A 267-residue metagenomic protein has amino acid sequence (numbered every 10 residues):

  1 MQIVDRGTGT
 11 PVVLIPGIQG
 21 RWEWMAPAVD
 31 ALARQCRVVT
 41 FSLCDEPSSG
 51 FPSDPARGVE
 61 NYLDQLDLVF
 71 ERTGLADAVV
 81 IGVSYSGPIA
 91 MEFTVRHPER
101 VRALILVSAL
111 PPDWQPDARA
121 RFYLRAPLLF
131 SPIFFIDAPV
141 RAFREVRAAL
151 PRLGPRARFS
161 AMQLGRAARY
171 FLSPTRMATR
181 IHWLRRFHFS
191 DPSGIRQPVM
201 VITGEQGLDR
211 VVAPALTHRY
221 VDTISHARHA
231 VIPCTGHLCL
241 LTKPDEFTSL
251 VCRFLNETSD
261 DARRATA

Functional and structural regions predicted by a protein language model:
M1-V12, R34-R37, L75-A76, C252 (+1 more regions): Alpha/beta-hydrolase fold catalytic core
Q2-G50: Conserved HGGG/HGGXW glycine-rich cap/lid loop of the alpha/beta-hydrolase fold
V39-I81, S249: Active-site loop/oxyanion-hole signature of alpha/beta-hydrolase fold enzymes
G82, S86, A90: Gly/Ala-rich beta-loop-alpha elbow adjacent to hydrolase catalytic centers
V95, R102-F134: Flexible "cap/lid" loop of the alpha/beta hydrolase fold
Q115-D117, I136-S193: Conserved alpha/beta-hydrolase catalytic His-Asp/Glu region
V199-T235: Conserved loop-alpha-helix segment in the C-terminal half of the alpha/beta-hydrolase fold that carries the catalytic
I224-A267: Catalytic active-site module of serine/aspartate enzymes centered on a nucleophile-bearing elbow/loop
